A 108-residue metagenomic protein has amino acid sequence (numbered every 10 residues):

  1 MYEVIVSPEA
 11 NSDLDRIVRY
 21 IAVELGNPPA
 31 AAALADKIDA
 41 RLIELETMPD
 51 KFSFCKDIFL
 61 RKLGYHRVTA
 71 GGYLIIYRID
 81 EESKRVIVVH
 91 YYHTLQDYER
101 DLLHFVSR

Functional and structural regions predicted by a protein language model:
M1-Y65, S107-R108: Basic, Lys/Arg-enriched alpha-helical interface segments
A70-L74, R78-R108: Enriched for short, Lys/Arg-rich terminal
